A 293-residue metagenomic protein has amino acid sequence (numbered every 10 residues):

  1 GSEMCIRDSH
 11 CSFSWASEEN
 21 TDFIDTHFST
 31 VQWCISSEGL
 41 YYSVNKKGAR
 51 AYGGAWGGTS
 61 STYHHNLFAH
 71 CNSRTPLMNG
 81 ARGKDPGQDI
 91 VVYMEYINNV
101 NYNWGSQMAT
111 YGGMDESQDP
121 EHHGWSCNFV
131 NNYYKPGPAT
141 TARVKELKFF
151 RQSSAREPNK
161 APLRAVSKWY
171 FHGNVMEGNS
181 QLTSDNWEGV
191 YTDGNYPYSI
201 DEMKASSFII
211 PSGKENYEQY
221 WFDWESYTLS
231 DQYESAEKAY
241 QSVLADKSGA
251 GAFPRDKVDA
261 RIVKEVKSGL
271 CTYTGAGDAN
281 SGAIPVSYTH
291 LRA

Functional and structural regions predicted by a protein language model:
G1-D8, T289-A293: Conserved small/polar residues in nucleotide/adenosyl-binding loops
R7-W15, H27-K46, Y52-M78, R82-S106 (+2 more regions): Right-handed parallel beta-helix
L77, R82, I90-C271: Extracellular beta-rich repeat passengers
G275, N280-A283: Eukaryotic acidic, serine/proline-rich intrinsically disordered low-complexity regions that function as flexible
